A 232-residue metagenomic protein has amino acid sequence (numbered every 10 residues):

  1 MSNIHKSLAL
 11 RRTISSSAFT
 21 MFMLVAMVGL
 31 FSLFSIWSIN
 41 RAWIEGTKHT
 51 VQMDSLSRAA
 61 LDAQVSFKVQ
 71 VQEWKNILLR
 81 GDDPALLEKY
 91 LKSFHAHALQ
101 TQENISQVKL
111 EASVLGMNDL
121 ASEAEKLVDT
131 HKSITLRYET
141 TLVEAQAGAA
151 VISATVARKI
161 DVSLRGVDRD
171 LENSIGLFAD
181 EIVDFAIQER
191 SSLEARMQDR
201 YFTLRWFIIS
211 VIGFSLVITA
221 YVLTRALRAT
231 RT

Functional and structural regions predicted by a protein language model:
M1-M23, M197, T203, R231: Positive-inside N-terminal membrane-insertion signal
I14, F22-V69, P84, E88 (+2 more regions): Amphipathic alpha-helical segments and their boundaries
F19, M23-L30, G213, V217-Y221: Generic alpha-helical transmembrane segments of integral inner-membrane proteins, especially permease/transport modules
L33-I39, I77, A220-L227: Transmembrane helix-loop junctions and nearby membrane-interface residues
S55-A59, T155-D170, Y201-R205: Individual transmembrane alpha-helices with interfacial aromatic-anchor signatures
Q64-V71, L91-K159, D170, S174 (+2 more regions): Heptad-repeat alpha-helical coiled-coil/4-helix-bundle sensor or tether segments in soluble regions
E189-T232: Selective recognition of signaling/oligomerization transmembrane alpha-helices
